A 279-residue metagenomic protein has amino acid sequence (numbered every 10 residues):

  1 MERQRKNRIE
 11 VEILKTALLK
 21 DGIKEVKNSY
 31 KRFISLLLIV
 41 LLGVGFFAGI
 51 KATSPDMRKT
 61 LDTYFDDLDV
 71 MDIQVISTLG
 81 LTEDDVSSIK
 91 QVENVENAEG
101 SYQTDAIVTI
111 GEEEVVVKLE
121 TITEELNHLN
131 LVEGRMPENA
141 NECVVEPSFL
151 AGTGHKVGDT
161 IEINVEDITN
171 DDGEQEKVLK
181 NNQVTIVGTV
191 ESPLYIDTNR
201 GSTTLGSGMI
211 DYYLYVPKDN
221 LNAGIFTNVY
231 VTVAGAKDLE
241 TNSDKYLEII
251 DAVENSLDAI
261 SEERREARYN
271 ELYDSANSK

Functional and structural regions predicted by a protein language model:
E2-K279: Membrane transport/envelope proteins' first extracytoplasmic loop
